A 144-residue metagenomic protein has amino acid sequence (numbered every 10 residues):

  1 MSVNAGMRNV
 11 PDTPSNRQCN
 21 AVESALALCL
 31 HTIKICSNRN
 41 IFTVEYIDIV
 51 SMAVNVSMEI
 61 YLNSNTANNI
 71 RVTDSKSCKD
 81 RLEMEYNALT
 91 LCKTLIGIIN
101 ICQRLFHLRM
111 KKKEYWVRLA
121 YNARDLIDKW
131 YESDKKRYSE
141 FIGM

Functional and structural regions predicted by a protein language model:
M1-M144: Amphipathic alpha-helical assembly/interaction segments
